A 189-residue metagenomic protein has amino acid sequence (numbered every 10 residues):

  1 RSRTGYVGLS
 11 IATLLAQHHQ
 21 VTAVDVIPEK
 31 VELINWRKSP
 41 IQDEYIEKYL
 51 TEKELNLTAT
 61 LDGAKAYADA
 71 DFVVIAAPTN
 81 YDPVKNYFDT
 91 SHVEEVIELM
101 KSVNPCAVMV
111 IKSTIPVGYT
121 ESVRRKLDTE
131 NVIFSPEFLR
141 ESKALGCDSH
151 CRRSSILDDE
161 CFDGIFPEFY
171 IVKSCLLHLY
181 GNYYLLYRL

Functional and structural regions predicted by a protein language model:
R1-K38: NAD(P)+-binding Rossmann beta1-loop-alpha1 motif at the extreme N-terminus of oxidoreductases
H19, A70, C151-R152: Short, well-ordered alpha-helix to beta-strand connector turns
W36-D43, K48: N-terminal FAD cofactor-binding segment of flavoenzymes
I46-D71: A structured beta-alpha segment of the ubiquitous adenosine-cofactor-binding alpha/beta core
D71-F72, V108: Structural motif
I75-P78, S113, D158-D159: Glycine-rich, N-terminal phosphate-binding loop of Rossmann-like dinucleotide-binding domains
Y81-K143: Rossmann-like NAD(P)(H) cofactor-binding subdomain of soluble oxidoreductases
R124-S135, R140-L189: Internal alpha-helical scaffold of NAD(P)-dependent oxidoreductase catalytic cores
